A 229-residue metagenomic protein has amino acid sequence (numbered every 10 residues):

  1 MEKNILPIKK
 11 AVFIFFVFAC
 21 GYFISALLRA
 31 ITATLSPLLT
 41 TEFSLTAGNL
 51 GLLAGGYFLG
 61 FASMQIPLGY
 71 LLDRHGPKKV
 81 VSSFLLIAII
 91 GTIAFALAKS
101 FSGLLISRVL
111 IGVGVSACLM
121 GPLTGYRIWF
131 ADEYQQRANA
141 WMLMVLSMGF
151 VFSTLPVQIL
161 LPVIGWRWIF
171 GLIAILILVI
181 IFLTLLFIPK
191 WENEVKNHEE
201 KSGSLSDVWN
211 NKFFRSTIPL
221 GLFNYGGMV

Functional and structural regions predicted by a protein language model:
E2-P7, W191-I218: Juxtamembrane intracellular "pre-TM" segments in multi-pass secondary transporters
I14-L45: Extracytoplasmic
A30, F58-I66, F150-V151: Residue-level signature of mid-helix packing/kink "hotspots" within the transmembrane helices of 12-pass Major
S63-K99: Conserved MFS/SLC helix-loop-helix module at the cytosolic interface between two early adjacent transmembrane helices
G91, S102-L110: Paired small-residue
S107-V145: Cytoplasmic helix-loop-helix junction between adjacent transmembrane helices in 12-TM secondary transporters
W141-I188: Helix-loop-helix hairpin linking two adjacent transmembrane segments in secondary transporters
